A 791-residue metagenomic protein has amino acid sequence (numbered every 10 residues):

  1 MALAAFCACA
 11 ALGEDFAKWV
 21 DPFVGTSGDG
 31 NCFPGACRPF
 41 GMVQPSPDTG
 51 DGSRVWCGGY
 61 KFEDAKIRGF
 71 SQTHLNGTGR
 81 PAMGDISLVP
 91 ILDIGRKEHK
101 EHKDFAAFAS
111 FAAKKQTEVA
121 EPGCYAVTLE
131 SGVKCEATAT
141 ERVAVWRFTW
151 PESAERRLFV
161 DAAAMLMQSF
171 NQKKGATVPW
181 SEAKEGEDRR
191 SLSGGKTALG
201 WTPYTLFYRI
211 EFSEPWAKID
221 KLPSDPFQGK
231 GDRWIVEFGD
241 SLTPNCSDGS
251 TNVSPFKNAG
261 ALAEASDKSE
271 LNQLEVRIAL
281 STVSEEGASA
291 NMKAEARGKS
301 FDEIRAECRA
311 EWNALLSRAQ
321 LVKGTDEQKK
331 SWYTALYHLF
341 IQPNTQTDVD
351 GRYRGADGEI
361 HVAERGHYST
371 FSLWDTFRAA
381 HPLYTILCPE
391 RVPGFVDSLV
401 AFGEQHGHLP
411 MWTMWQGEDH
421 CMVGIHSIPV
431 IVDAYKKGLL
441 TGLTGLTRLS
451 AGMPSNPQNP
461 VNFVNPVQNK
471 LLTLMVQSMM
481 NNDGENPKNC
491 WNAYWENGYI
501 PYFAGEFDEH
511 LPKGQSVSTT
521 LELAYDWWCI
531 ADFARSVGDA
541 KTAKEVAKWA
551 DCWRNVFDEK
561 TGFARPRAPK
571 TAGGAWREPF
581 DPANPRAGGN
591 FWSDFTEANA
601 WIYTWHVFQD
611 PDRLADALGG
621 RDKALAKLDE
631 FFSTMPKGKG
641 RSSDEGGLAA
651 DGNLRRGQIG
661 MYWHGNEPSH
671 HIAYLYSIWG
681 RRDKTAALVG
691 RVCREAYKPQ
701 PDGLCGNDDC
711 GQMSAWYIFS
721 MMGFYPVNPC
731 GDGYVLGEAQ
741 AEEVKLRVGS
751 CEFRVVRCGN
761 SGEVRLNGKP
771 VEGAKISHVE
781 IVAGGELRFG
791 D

Functional and structural regions predicted by a protein language model:
A5, K97-H99, T243-P244, P255 (+4 more regions): Short, basic, low-complexity termini and linkers enriched in Ser/Thr/Gly/Pro that act as targeting/leader peptides
E14-D248, N258, N272-H381, T385-P429 (+12 more regions): Accessory carbohydrate-recognition regions in carbohydrate-active enzymes
H99-H102, D267, N456-N465: Intrinsic-disorder-associated, low-complexity terminal segments enriched in Asp/Asn/His/Tyr and depleted of Lys/Arg
P244, L443-L449, P457-P466: Intrinsically disordered, low-complexity proline-rich tandem-repeat tracts
L262, S266, S450-P454: Short Gly/Ser/Thr- and charged-rich N-terminal loops/segments that act as flexible capping/hinge elements
